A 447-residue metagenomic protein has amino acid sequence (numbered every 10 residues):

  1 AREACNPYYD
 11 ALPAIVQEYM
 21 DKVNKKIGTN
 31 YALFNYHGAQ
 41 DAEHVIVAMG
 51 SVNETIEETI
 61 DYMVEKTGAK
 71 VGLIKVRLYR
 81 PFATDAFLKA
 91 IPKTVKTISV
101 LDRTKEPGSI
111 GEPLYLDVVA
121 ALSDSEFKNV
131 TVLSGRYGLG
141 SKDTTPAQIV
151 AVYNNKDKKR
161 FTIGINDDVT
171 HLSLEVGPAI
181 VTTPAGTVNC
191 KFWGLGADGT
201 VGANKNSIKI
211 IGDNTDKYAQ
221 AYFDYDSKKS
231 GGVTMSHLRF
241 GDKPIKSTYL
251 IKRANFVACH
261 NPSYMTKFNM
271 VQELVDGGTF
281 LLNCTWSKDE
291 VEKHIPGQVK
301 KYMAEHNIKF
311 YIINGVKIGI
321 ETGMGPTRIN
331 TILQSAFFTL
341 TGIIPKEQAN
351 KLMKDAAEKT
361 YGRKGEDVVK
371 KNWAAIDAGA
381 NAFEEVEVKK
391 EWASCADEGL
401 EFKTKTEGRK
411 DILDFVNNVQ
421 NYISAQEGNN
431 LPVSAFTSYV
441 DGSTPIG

Functional and structural regions predicted by a protein language model:
A1-D102, P107, E112-A203, Q334-S335 (+1 more regions): Flexible, low-complexity linker and terminal segments
I27-H37, V71-L73, F127-L133, D157-N166 (+4 more regions): Flexible, glycine/charged-enriched surface loops at secondary-structure junctions
E58-G68, L88-P92, Y115-D117, K205-D213 (+3 more regions): Short, solvent-exposed amphipathic alpha-helical segments in soluble enzyme and RNA/protein-processing domains
V76-T84, S227, M265, I318: Short acidic loop-to-helix transition motifs that present clustered carboxylates
E112-D117, G135-Q148, H294-T360: Short alpha-helices
K191-A197, G202-S287: Conserved short S/T/G-enriched processing/targeting/catalytic segments and their helical context
Q272-Y302, H306-F310: ADP-ribose/adenylate-binding Rossmann-like module
A349, K364-G447: Ferredoxin-type iron-sulfur electron-transfer modules and their immediate structural context
